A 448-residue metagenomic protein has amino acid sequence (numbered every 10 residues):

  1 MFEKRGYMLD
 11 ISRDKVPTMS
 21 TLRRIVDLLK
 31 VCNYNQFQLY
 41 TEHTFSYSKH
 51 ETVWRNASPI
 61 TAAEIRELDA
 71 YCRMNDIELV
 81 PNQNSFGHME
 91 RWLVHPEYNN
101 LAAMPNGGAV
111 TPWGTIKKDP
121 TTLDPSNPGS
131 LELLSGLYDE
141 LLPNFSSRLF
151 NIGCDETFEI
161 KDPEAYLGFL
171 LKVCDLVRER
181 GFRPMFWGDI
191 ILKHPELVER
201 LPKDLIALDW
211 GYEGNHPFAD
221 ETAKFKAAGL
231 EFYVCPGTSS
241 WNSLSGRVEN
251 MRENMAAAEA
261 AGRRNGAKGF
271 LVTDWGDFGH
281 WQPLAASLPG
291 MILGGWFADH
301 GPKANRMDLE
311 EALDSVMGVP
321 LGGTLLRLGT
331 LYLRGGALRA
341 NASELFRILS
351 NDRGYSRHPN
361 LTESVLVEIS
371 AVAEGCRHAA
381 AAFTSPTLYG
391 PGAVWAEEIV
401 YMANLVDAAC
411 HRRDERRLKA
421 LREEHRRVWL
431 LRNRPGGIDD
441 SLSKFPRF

Functional and structural regions predicted by a protein language model:
M1-K161, A165, K172, L176-R178 (+3 more regions): Feature activates predominantly on carbohydrate-active enzymes
D27, E67-A70, D76, P128-P143 (+3 more regions): Substrate-binding groove of N-acetylhexosamine-processing glycoside hydrolases
